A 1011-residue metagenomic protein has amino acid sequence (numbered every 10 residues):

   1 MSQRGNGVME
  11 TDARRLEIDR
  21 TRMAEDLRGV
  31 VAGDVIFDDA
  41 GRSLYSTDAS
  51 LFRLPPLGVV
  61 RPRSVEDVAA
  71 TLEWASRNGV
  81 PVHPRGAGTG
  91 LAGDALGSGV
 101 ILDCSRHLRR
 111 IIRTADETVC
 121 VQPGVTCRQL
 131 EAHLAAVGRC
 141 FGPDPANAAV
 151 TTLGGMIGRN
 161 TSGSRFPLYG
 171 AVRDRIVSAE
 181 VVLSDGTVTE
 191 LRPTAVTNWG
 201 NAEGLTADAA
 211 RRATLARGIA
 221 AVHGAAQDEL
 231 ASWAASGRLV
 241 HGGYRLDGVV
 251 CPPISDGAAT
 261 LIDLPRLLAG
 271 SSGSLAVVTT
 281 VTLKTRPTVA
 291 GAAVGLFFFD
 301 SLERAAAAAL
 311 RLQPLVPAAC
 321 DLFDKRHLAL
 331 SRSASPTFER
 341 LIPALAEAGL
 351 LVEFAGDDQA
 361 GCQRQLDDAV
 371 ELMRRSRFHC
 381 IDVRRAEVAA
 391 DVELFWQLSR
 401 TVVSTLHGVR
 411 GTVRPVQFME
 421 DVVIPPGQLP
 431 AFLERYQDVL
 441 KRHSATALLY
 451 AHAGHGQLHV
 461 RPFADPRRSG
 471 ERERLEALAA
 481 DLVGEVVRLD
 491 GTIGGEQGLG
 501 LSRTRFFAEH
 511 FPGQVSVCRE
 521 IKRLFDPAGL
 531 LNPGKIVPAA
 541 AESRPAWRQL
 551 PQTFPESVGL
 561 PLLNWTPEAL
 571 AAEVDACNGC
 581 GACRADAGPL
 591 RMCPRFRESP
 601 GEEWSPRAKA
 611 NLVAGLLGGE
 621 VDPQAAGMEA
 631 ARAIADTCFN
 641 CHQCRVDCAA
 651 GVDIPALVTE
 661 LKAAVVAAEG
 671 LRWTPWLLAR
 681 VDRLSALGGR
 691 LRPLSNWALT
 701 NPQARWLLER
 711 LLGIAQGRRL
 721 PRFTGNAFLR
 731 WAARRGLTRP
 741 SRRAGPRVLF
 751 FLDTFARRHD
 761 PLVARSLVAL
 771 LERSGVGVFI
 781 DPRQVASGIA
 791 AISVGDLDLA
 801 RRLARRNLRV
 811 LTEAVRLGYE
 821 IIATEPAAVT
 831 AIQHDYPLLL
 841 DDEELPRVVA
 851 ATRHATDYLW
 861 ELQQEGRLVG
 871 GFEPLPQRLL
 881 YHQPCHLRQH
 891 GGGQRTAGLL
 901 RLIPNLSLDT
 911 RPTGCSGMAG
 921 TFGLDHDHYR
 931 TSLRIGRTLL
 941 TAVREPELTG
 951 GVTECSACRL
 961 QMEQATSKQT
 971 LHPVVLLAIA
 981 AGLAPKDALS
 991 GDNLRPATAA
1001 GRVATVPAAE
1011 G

Functional and structural regions predicted by a protein language model:
M1-E73, R77, A87-E117, A146 (+7 more regions): N-terminal flexible segment immediately upstream of the FAD-binding catalytic core in FAD-dependent oxidoreductases
R15, L27, S50-V82, C104-N147 (+6 more regions): N-terminal glycine-rich flavin-associated loop
F37-Y45, V250-P253, T260-L261, P265-A477 (+3 more regions): C-terminal substrate-recognition/cap domain of FAD-linked oxidoreductases
L51, L91-A92, R128, L134-S178 (+4 more regions): A gly/ser-rich beta-alpha-beta helix-loop segment of oxidoreductase catalytic cores
C251-L275, F297-L315, L429-V439, G559-V652 (+5 more regions): Long hydrophobic segments that form regular secondary structure
P314-V413, A447, A451, V537 (+5 more regions): Terminal amphipathic helices with adjacent charged low-complexity linkers/tails
R488-T492, G500-S502, F507-T637, P655-G670 (+2 more regions): Ferredoxin-type iron-sulfur electron-transfer modules and their immediate structural context
D526, P533, W547, P655-G1011: Iron-sulfur cluster-binding electron-transfer modules in prokaryotic oxidoreductases
